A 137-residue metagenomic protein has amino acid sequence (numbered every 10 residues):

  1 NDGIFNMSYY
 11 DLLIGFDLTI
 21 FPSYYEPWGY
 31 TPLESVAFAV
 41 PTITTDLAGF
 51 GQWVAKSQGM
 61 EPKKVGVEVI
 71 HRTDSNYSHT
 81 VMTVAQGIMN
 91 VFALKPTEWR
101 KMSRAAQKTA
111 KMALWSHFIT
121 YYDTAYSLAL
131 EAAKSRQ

Functional and structural regions predicted by a protein language model:
N1-D11, V67-V69: Nucleotide-activated donor-binding/catalytic signature segment of Leloir-type glycosyltransferases, i.e., the conserved
G3, M7, S78, M82 (+1 more regions): Conserved phosphate-coordination/catalytic loops
I14-G15, A37: Flexible glycine/serine/alanine-rich "lid" or loop that lines and gates the nucleotide-sugar donor pocket in diverse
Y24: Aromatic "clamp/platform" in nucleotide-sugar-dependent glycosyltransferases that forms part of the donor/acceptor
W28-R104, K108-A110: Catalytic binding pocket for nucleotide-activated donors in carbohydrate/polymer assembly enzymes
W115-Q137: C-terminal alpha-helical cap of glycosyltransferases
